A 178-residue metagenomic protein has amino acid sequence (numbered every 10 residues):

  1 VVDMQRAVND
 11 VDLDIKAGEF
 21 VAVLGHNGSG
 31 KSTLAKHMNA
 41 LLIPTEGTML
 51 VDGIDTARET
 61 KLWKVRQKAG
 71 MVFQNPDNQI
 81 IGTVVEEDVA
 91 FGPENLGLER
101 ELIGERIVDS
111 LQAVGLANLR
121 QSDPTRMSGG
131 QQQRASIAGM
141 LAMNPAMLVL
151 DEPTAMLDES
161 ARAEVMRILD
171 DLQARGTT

Functional and structural regions predicted by a protein language model:
L24-H26: The feature captures the beta-strand-to-loop junction immediately N-terminal to the Walker
N39: Helix-to-loop junction immediately C-terminal to a conserved catalytic motif
G47-A57, V65: Conserved ABC transporter NBD signature motif
E101-L119: Conserved ABC ATPase "signature" region
D123-M127, Q131: Conserved ABC ATPase signature
L148-D151: Catalytic Walker B motif of ABC-type/P-loop ATPase nucleotide-binding domains
E159-A161: Helix N-cap at the start of a conserved alpha-helix in ABC-type nucleotide-binding domains
